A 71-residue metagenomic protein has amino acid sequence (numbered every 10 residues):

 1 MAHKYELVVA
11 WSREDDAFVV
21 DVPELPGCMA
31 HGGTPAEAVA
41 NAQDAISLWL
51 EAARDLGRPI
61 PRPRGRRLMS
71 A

Functional and structural regions predicted by a protein language model:
M1-V8, D15, A40-A71: Short, charged, surface-exposed hinge/linker loops at domain edges that act as mobile lids or interdomain connectors
Y5, E24-G27: Short amphipathic alpha-helical segments
A10-L25: Short aromatic-glycine-(Arg/Gly/Cys) micro-motifs in beta-strand/loop hairpins
D21, V39-A40: Short, surface-exposed helix/turn micro-motifs that flank interaction/cofactor sites
P26-E37: A short, exposed loop/beta-hairpin motif centered on an aromatic-Gly-Thr core
